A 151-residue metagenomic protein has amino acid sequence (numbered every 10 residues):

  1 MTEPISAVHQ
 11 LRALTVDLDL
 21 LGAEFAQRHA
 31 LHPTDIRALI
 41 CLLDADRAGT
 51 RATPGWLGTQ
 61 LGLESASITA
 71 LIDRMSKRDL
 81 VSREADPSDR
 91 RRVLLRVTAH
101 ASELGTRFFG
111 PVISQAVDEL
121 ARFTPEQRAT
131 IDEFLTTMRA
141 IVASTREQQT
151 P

Functional and structural regions predicted by a protein language model:
M1-L31, L80: N-terminal leader segment of winged-helix/HTH proteins
T2-I5, H9, H29, P33 (+7 more regions): Residues at secondary-structure transition points
S6, Q10, R37, Q115 (+2 more regions): Charged catalytic carboxylate motif
A23-L63: N-terminal helix-turn-helix DNA-binding core of bacterial DNA-binding proteins
D73-A129: Charged, amphipathic alpha-helical coiled-coil/dimerization segments
Q127-P151: C-terminal regulatory/oligomerization modules of transcriptional regulators
